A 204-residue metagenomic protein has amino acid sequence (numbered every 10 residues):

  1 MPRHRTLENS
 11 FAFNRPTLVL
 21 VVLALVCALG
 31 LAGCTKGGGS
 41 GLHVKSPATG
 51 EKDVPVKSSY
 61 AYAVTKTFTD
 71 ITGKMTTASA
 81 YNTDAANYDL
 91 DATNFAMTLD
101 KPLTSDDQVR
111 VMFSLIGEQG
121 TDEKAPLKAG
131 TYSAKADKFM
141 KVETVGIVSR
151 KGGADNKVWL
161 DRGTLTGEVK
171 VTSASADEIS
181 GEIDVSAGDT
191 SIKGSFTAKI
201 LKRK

Functional and structural regions predicted by a protein language model:
M1-R15: N-terminal secretory signal peptides that target proteins for export/translocation
T17-V22: Sec-dependent signal peptide recognition, specifically the positively charged N-region followed immediately by
G30-G33: C-terminal motif of bacterial Sec signal peptides marking the signal peptidase cleavage site
T35-W159: An ectodomain-focused feature that recognizes extracytoplasmic/extracellular
A125-R203: Acidic, glycine-rich flexible loop segments
